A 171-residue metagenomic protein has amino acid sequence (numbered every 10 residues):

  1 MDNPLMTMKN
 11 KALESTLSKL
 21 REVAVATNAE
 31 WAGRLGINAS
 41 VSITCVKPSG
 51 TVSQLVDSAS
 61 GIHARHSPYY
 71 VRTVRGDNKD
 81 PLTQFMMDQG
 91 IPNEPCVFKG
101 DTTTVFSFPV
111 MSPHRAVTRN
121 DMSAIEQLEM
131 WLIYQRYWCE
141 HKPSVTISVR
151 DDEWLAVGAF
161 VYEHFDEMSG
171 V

Functional and structural regions predicted by a protein language model:
M1-D2, A29, T83, G158: Predominant activation on well-ordered alpha-helical scaffold segments within soluble catalytic domains
M1-P4, H164: Extended amphipathic alpha-helical segments enriched in small hydrophobics
P4-K47: Internal maturation/activation junctions in enzymes
V41, Q54-L55: Short capping micro-motif at the N-terminus of alpha-helices
P48, L55-V171: Catalytic alpha/beta core of large soluble enzyme barrels
